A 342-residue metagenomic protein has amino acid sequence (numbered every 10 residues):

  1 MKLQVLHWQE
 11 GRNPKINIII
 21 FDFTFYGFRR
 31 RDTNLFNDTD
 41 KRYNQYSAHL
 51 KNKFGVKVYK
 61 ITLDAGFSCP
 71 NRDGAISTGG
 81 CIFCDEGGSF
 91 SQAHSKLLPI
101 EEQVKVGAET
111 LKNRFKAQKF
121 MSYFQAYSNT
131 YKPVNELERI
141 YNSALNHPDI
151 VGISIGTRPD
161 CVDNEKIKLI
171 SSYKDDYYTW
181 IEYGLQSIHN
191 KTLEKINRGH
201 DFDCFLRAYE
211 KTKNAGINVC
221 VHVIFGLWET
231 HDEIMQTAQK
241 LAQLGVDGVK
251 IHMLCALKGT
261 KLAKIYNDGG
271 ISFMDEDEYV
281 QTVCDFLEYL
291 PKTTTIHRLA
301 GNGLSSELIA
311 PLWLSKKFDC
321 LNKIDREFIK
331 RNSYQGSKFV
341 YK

Functional and structural regions predicted by a protein language model:
F21, G27-A48, K57-Y59, G248 (+1 more regions): Auxiliary Fe-S-binding modules of radical SAM enzymes
Y26-M121: N-terminal [4Fe-4S]-dependent radical SAM core
G87-V104, L111-V134, D149-V162, Y178-F205 (+1 more regions): Core AdoMet radical
G107-L111, V162-D176, M235-G245, E288: Short amphipathic alpha-helices and their capping/turn segments at secondary-structure boundaries
K112, Y141-P148, I170-Y178, K213-N214: Acidic (Asp/Glu)-rich catalytic clusters
E138-N142, S171, T230-D247, G303-I324: Short, electropositive alpha-helical surface patch
D203-K261, D277-A300: Conserved C-terminal portion of the radical SAM core fold that forms the substrate/S-adenosylmethionine-binding
